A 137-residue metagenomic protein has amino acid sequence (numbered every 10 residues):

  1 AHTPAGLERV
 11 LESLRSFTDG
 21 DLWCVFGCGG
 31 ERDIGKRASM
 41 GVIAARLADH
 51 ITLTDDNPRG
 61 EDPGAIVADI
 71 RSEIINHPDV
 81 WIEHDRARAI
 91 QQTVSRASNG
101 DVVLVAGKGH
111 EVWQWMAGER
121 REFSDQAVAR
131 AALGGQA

Functional and structural regions predicted by a protein language model:
A1-A137: ATP-dependent carboxylate-amine ligase
